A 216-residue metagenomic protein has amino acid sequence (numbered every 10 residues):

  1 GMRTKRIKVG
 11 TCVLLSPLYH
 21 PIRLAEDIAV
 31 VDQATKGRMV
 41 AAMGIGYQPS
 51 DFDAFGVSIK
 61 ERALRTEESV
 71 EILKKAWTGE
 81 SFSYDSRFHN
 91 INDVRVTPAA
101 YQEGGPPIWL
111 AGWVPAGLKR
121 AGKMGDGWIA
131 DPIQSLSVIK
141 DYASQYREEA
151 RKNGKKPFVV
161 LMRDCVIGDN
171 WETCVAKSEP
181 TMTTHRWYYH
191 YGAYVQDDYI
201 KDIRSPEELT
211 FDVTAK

Functional and structural regions predicted by a protein language model:
T4-V9, Q33-V40, T78-E80, D85 (+3 more regions): Short, well-ordered coil/turn segments that N-cap beta-strands
G10-L18, V160-I167: Conserved strand-turn element in the central/C-terminal portion of the radical SAM core barrel that lines
P17-V30: Glycine-rich anion/phosphate-binding loops
D27, L110-R120: Short, acidic/polar
V40-I45, A111: Non-cysteine beta-strand/loop elements that form the S-adenosyl-L-methionine
Y47-V57, K123-G125: Acidic/polar active-site rim loop that often engages polyanionic ligands
K60-A99, S135-K216: An alpha-helical appendage that flanks or caps ligand/catalytic pockets
